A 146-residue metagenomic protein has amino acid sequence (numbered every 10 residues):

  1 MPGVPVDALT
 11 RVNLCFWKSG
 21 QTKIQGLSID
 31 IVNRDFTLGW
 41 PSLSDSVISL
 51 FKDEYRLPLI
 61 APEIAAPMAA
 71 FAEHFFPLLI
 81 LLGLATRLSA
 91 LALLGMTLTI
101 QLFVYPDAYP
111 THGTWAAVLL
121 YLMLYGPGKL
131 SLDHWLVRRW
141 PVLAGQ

Functional and structural regions predicted by a protein language model:
M1-L43, S49, L57-F75, L79-Q146: Extended, low-polarity transmembrane helix blocks
